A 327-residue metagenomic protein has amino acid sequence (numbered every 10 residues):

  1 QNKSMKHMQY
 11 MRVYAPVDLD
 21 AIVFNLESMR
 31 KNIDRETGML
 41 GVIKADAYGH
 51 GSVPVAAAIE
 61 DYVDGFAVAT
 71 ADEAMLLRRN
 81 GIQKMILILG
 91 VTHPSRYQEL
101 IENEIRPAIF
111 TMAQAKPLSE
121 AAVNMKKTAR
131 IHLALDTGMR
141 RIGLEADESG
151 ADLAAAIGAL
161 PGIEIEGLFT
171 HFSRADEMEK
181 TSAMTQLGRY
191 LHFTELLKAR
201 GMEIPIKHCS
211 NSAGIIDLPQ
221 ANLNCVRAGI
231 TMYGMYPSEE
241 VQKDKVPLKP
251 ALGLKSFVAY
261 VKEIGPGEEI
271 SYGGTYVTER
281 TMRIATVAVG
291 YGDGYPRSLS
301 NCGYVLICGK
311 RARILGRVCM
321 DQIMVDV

Functional and structural regions predicted by a protein language model:
Q1-M5: Short, Lys/Arg-enriched N-terminal segments with co-localized hydrophobic residues within the first ~10-30 amino acids
K6-V23, E27, K31, G38 (+6 more regions): Active-site anion/phosphate-binding pocket segments in diverse small-molecule metabolic enzymes
Q9, V13-P16, V23-F24, K31 (+1 more regions): Active-site-proximal beta-alpha core segment in soluble small-molecule metabolic enzymes
